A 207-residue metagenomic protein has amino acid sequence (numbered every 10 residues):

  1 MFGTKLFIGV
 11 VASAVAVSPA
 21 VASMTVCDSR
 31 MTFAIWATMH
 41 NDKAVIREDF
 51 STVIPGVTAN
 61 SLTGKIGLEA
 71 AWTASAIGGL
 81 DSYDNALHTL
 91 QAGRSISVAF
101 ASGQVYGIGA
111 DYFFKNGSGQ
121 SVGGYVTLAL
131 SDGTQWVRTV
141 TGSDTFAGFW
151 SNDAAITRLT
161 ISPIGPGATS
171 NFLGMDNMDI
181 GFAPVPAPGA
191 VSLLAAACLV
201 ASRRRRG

Functional and structural regions predicted by a protein language model:
M1-I8: Bacterial N-terminal signal peptides that target proteins for export
I8, I96, I164, A196-A197: Residues at structural and domain junctions
I8-A16: Bacterial N-terminal signal peptides
V17-A22: Sec/Tat signal peptide C-region and signal peptidase I cleavage site
S23-A183: Surface-exposed, well-ordered secondary-structure segments
P186-R203: A short, hydrophobic C-terminal helix/tail in secreted or cell-surface proteins
R205-G207: Short, charged juxtamembrane terminal tails flanking transmembrane helices
